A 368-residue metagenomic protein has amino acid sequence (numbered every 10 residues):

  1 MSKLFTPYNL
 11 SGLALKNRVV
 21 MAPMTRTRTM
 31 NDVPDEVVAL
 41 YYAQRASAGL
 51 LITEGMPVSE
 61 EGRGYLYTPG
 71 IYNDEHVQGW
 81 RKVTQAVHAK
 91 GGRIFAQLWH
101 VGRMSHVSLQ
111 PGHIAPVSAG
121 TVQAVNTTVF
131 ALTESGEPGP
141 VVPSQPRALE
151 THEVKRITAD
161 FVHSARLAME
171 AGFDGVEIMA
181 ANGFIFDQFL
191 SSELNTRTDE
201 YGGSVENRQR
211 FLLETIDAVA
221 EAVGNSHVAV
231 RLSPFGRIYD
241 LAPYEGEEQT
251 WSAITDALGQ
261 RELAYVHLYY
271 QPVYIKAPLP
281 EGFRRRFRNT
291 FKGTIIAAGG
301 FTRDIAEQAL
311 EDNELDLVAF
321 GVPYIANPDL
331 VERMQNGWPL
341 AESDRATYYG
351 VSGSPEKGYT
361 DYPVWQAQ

Functional and structural regions predicted by a protein language model:
M1-Q368: Flavin-dependent oxidoreductase catalytic cores
